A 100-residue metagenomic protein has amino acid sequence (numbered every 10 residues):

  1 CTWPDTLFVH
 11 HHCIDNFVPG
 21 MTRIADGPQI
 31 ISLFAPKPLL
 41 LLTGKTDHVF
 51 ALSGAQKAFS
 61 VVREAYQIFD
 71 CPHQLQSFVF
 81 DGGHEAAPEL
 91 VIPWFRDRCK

Functional and structural regions predicted by a protein language model:
C1, T43-K45, V79-D81: Active-site proximal loops enriched in glycine and acidic residues that flank catalytic Cys/His/Asp and coordinate
C1-I31, P36, V49-F59, I68-C71: Mobile cap/lid helix-loop segments that gate and shape the active-site cleft of serine hydrolases
I14, S60-K100: C-terminal catalytic histidine-bearing segment of alpha/beta-hydrolase fold enzymes
F34, L41-T43: Short beta-strand/loop motif that positions the catalytic acidic residue of the alpha/beta-hydrolase fold
P38-L40, Q76: Beta-sheet entry/capping signal
K45-F50, E85: Acidic catalytic loop of the alpha/beta-hydrolase fold
